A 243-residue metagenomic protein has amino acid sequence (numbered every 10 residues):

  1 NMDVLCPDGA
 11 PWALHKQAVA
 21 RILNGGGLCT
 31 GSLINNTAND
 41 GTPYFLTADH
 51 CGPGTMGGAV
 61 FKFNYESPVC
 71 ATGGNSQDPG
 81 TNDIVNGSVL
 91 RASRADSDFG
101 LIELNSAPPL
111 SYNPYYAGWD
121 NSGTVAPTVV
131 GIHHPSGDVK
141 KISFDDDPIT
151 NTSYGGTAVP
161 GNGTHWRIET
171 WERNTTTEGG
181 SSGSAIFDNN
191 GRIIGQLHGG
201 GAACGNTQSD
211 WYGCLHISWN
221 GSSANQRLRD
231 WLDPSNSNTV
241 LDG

Functional and structural regions predicted by a protein language model:
N1-T170, G179: Serine endopeptidase catalytic core focused on the charge-relay Asp
N24, R173-T176, D188, N206: Exposed boundary/loop context
S32-D40, T175-L197: Catalytic nucleophile loop of clan PA
F45, G73-I84, R91-S93, L101 (+1 more regions): C-terminal subregion of chymotrypsin/trypsin-like serine protease catalytic domains
